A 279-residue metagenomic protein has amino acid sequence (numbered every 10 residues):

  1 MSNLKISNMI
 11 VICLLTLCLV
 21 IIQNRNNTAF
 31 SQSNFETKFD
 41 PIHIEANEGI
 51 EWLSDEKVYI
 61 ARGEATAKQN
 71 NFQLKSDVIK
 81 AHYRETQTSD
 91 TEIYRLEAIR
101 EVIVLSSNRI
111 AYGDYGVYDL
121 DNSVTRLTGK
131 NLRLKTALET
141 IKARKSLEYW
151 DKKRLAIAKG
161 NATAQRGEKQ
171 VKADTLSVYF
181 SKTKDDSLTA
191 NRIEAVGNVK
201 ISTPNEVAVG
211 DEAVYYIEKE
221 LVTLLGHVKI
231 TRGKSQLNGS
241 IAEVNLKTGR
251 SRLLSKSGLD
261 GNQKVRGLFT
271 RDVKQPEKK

Functional and structural regions predicted by a protein language model:
S2-K279: Mature-chain termini and adjacent capping regions
